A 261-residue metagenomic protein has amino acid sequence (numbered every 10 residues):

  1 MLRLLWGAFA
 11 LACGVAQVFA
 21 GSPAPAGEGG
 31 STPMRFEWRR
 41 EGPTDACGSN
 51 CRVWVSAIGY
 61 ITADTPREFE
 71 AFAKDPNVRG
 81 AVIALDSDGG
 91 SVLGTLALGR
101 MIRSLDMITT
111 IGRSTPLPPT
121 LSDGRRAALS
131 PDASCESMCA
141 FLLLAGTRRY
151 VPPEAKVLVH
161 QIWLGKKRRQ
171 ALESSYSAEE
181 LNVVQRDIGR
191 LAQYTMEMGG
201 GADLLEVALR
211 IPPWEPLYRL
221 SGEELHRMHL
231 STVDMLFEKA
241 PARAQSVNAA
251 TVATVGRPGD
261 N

Functional and structural regions predicted by a protein language model:
M1-L4: Positively charged n-region of N-terminal signal peptides that target proteins for export
W6-A16: Bacterial N-terminal signal peptides
A16-A26, D234, K239: Boundary at the C-terminal end of the N-terminal hydrophobic targeting segment
P25-G27, S31, V252-P258: An acidic, glycine-rich, mixed-charge low-complexity segment common to nucleic-acid enzymes
S31-W163: Cleft-lining beta-strand/loop regions that shape enzyme active-site pockets
I102, P258-N261: Short, solvent-exposed mixed-charge patches
R125, H160, G165-G256: Charged, glycine-interspersed solvent-exposed loop segments at helix/strand-loop junctions that cap or gate access
